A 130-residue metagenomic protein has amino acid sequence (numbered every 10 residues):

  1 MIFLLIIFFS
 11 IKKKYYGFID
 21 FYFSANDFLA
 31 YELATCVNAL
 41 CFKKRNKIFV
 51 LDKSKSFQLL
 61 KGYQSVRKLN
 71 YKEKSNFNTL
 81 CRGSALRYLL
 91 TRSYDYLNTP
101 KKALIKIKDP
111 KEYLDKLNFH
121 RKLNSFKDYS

Functional and structural regions predicted by a protein language model:
M1-Y31: Active-site acidic catalytic loop and adjacent metal/ATP-binding pocket of ATP-dependent phosphoryl transfer enzymes
K14, F18, L60-Y71: Short amphipathic alpha-helical segments and their helix-coil junctions
Y22-D27, Y31-L33, V37, P110-L114: Gly/Ser/Thr-rich active-site loops/lids in small-molecule metabolic enzymes that frequently grip phosphoryl groups
A25, C81-R82: Secondary-structure capping and boundary motifs in well-ordered enzyme cores
A30-R67, S84-P100: Active-site activation/catalytic loop segments of kinase-like enzymes and analogous catalytic loops in related
L51, F77, I105-K108: A structural signal for alpha-helical segments
Y71-C81: All-alpha amphipathic helical-bundle segments outside canonical DNA-binding/catalytic cores that form hydrophobic
Y88-S130: ATP/Mg2+ or Mg2+-diphosphate-binding catalytic cores that bind nucleotide phosphates or diphosphates via glycine-rich
